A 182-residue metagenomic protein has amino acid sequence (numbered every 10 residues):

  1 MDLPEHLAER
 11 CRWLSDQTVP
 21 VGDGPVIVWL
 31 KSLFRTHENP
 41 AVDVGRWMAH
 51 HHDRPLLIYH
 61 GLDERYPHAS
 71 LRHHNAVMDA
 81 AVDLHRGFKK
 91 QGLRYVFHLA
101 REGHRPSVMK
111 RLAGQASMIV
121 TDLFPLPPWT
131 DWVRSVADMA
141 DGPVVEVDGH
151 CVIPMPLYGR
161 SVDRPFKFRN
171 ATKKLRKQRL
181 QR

Functional and structural regions predicted by a protein language model:
M1-R182: Active-site "lid/cap" and pocket-lining segments within catalytic core domains
